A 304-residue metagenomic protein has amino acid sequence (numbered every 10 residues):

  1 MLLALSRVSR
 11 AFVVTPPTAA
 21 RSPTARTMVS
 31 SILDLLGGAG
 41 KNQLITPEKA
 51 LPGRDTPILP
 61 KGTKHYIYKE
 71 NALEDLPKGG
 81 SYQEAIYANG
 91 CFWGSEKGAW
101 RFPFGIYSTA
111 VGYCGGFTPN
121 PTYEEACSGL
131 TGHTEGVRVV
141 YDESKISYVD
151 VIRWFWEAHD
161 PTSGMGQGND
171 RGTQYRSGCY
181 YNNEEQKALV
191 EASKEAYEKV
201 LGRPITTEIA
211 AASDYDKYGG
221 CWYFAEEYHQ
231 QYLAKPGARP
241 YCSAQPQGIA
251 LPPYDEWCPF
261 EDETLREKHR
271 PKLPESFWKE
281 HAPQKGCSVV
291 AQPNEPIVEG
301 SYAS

Functional and structural regions predicted by a protein language model:
M1-A20: N-terminal chloroplast transit peptides
A4-R7, P23, E184, E191: Short alpha-helical segments used as structural interaction elements across diverse proteins
T15-P16, S22, T46, T56: Intrinsically disordered Ser/Thr phosphorylation hotspots
R21-T27: Short, Lys/Arg-enriched N-terminal segments with co-localized hydrophobic residues within the first ~10-30 amino acids
T27-S304: Flexible coil/turn and secondary-structure edge motifs
